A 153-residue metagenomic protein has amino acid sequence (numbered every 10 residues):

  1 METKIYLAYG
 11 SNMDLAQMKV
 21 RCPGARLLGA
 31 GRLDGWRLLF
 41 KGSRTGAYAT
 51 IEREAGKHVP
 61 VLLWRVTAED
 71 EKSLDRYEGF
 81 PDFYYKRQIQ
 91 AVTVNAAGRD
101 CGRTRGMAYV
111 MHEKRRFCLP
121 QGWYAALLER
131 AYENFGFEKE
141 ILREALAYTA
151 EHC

Functional and structural regions predicted by a protein language model:
M1-C153: Glycine-aromatic micro-motifs
